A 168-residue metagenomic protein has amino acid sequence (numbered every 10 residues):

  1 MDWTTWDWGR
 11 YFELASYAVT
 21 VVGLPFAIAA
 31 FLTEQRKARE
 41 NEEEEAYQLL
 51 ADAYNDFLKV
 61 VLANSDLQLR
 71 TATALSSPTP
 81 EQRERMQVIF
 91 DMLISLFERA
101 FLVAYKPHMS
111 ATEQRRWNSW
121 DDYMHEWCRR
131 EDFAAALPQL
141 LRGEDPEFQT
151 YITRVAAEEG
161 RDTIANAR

Functional and structural regions predicted by a protein language model:
D2-P80: Membrane-proximal alpha-helical anchors
T79-R168: An amphipathic alpha-helical interaction surface
